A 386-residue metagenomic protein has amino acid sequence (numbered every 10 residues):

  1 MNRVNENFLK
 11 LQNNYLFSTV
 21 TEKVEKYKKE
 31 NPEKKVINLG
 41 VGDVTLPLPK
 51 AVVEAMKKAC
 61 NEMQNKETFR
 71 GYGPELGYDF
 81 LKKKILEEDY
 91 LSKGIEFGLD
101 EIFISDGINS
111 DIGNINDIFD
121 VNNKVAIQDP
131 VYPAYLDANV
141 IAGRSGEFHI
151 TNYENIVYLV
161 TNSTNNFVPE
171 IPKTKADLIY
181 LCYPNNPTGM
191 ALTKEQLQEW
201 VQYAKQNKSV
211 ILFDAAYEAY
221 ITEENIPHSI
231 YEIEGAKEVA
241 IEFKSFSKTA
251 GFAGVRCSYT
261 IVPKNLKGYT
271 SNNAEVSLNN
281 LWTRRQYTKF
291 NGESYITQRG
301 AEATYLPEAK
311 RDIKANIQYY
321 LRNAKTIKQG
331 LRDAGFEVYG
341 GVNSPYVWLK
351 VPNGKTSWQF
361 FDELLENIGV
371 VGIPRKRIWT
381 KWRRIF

Functional and structural regions predicted by a protein language model:
N2-D106, T304-E308: N-terminal small-domain helix-loop-helix segment of the aminotransferase-like
V24-E25, K29, K325, R332-E337 (+1 more regions): Conserved C-terminal alpha-helix-loop-beta "cap" of PLP-dependent enzymes that closes/shapes the active-site mouth
E62-K66, V262-Y269, Y295-A315, P352-N353: Amphipathic alpha-helix from the class-I
K66-A204, E218-I233: Conserved core of the PLP fold type I
N123, Q206-V210, K237-E238: A short helix->loop->beta-strand "cap" motif at the edges of active sites that frequently abuts
E232-L278: Active-site PLP attachment segment
Y269, W282-G292: A short glycine-threonine-serine/GTX helix/turn-capping micro-motif
Q298, E302, I317-K328, V338-V351: Conserved glycine-rich beta-strand-loop-beta hairpin in the small C-terminal domain of fold type I
